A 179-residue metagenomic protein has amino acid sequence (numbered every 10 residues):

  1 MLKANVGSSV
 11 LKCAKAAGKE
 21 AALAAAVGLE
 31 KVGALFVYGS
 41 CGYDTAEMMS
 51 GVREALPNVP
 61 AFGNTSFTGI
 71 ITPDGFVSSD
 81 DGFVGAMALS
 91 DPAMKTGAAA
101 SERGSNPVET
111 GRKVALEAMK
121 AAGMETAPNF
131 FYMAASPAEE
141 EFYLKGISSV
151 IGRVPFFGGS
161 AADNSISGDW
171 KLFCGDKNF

Functional and structural regions predicted by a protein language model:
M1-F179: Cofactor- and metal-binding active-site motifs of prokaryotic enzymes that mediate redox/radical or nucleophilic
